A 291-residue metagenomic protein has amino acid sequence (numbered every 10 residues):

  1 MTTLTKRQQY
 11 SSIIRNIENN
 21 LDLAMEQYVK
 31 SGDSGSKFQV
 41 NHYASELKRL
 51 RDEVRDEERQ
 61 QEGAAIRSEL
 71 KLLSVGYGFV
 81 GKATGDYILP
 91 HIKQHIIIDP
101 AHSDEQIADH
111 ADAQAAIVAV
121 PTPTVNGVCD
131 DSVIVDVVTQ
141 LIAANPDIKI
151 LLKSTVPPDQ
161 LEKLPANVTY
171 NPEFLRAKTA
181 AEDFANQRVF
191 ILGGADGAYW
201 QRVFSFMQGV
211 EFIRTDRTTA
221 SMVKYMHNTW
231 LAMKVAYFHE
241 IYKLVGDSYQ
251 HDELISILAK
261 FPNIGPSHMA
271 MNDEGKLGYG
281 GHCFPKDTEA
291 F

Functional and structural regions predicted by a protein language model:
T3-A24: Short amphipathic alpha-helical heptad-repeat segments
L4, L23-Q39: Charged, low-complexity interaction regions
S34-E62: Short, charge-rich amphipathic interface segments used for partner binding and complex assembly
R59-K71, I92-Q94, D112, Y249-A290: NAD(P)-dependent Rossmann-like dehydrogenase/reductase catalytic/cofactor-binding core
Q60-A111: NAD(P)+-binding Rossmann beta1-loop-alpha1 motif at the extreme N-terminus of oxidoreductases
P90-H91, K163-T169, R176, A180-S267: Internal alpha-helical scaffold of NAD(P)-dependent oxidoreductase catalytic cores
A115, P123-A180: Rossmann-like NAD(P)(H) cofactor-binding subdomain of soluble oxidoreductases
A115-A119, I191: Structural motif
